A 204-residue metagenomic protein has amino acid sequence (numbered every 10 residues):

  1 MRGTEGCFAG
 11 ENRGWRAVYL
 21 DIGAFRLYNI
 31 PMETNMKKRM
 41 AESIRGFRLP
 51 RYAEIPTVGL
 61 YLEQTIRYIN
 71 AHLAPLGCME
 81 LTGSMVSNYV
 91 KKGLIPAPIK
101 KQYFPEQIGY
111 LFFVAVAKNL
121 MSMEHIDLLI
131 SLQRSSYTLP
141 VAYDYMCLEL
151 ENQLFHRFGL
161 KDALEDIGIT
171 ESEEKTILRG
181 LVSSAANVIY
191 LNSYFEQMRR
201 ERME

Functional and structural regions predicted by a protein language model:
A24-R134: Basic helix-turn-helix/winged-helix DNA-binding cores and closely related short helical interaction motifs
L132, S136-E204: Intrinsically disordered, low-complexity, charge-dense segments enriched in Lys/Arg and Glu/Asp interspersed
